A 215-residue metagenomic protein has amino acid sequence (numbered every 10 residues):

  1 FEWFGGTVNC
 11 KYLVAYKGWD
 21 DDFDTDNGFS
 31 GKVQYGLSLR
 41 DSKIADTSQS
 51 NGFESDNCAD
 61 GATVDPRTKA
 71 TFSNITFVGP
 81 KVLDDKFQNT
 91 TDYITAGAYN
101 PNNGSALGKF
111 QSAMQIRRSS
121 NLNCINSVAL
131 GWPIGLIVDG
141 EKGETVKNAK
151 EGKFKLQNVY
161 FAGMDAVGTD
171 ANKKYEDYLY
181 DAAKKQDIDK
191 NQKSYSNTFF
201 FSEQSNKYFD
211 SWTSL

Functional and structural regions predicted by a protein language model:
E2-L215: Extracellular beta-rich repeat passengers
